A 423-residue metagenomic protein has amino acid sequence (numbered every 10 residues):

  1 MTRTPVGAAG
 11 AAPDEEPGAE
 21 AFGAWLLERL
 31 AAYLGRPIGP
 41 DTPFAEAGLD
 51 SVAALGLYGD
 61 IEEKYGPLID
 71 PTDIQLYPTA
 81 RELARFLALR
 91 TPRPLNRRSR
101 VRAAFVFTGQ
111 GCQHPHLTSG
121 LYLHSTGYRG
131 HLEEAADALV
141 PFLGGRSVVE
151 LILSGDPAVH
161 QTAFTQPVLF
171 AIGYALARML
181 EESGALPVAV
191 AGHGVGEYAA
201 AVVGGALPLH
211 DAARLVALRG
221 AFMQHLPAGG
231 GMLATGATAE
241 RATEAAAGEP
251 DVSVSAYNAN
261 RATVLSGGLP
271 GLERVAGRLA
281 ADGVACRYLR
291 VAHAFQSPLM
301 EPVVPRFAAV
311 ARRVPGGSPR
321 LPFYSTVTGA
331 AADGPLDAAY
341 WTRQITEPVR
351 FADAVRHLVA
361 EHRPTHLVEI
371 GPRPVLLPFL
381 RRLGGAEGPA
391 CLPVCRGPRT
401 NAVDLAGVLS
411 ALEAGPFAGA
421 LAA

Functional and structural regions predicted by a protein language model:
T2-N96: Phosphopantetheine-dependent thiolation modules in NRPS/PKS and related acyl-activating systems
P37-I38, L76, G192, S253-N258 (+1 more regions): Short beta-strand
A47, L76-A80, P94-A247, A285-A294 (+3 more regions): FabD-like malonyl-/acyl-CoA
L233-A234, V284-I370, P374-P378, P398-L421: Acyltransferase
A239, G267-L272: Helix N-cap motif at beta-to-alpha junctions
A242-N260: Gly/Ser-centered flexible loop/linker motifs
A246-G248, L272-D282: Short amphipathic alpha-helices in soluble, non-transmembrane regions that often serve as interface/regulatory elements
R261-G267: A generic structural motif
